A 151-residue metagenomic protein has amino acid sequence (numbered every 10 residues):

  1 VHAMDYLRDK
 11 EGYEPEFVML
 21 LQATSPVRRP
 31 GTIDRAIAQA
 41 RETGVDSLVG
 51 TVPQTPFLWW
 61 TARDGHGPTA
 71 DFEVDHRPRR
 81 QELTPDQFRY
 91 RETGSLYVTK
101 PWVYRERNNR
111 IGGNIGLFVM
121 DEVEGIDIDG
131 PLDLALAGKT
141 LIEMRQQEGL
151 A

Functional and structural regions predicted by a protein language model:
V1-Y6, E11-F17, A23-I115, V119-M120: Conserved core of the sugar-phosphate nucleotidyltransferase
Q22, V98, D127-P131: Alpha-helical architecture
L117-V119, E124-A151: Hydrophobic helical membrane-anchoring modules
